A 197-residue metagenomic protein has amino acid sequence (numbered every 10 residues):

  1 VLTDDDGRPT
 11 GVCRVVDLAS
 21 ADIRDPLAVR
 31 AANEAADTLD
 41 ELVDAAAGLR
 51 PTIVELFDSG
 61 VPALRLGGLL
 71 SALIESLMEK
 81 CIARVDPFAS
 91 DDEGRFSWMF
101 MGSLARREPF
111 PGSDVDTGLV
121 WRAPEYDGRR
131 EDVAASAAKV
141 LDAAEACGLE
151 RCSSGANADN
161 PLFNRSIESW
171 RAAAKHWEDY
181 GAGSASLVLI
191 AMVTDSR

Functional and structural regions predicted by a protein language model:
V1-S20: A glycine-centered beta-loop-beta connector
V16-R30: Sensory coupling linkers of modular signal transduction proteins
P26-R197: A nucleotide- and high-energy phosphate-metabolite-utilizing enzyme signature
